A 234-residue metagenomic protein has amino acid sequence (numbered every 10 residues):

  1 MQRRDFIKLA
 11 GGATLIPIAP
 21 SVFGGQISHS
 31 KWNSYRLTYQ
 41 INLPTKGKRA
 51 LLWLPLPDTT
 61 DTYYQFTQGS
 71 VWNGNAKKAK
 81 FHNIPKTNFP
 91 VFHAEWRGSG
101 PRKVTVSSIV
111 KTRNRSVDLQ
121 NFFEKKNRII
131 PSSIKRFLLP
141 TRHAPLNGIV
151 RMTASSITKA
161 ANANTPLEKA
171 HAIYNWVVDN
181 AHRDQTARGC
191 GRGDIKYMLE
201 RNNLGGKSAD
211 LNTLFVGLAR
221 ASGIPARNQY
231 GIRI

Functional and structural regions predicted by a protein language model:
D5-G24: N-terminal export signals
P20-N42, G47: C-terminal segment of N-terminal export signals and the immediately downstream linker at the start of the mature
L37-I41, L52-L54, R102-N114: Short, hydrophobic/aromatic-enriched beta-strand segments in well-ordered soluble domains
P44-T60: Surface-exposed beta-strand/loop patches in extracellular or lumenal glycoproteins
D61-A94: Solvent-exposed beta-strand/loop surfaces of large extracellular or lumenal domains
H82-I84, K103-D184, R188-N202: Acidic low-complexity segments
L211-I234: Hydrophobic/aromatic-rich core segments of domains that either
